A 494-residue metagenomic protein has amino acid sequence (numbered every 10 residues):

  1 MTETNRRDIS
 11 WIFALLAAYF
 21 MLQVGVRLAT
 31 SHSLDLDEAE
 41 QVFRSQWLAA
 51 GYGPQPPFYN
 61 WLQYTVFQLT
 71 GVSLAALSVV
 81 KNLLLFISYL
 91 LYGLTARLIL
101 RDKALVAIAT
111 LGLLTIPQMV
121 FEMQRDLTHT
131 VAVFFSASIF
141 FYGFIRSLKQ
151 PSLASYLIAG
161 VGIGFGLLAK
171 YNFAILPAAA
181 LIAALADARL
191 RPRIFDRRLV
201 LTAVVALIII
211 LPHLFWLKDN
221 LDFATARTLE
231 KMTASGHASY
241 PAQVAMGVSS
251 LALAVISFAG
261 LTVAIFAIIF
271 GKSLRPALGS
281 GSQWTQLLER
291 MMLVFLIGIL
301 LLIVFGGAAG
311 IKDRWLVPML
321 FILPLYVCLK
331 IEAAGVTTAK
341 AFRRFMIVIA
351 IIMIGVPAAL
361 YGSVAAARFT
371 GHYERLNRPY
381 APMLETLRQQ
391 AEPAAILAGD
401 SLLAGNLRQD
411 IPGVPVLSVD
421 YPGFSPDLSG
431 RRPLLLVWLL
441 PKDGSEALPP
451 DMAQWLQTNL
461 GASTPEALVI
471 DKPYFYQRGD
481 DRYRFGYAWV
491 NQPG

Functional and structural regions predicted by a protein language model:
W47, S155-Y171, I182, V205-I208: Membrane-interface alpha helices of multi-pass inner-membrane proteins
W47-L48, Q286, G306-R344: Hydrophobic/aromatic-rich transmembrane helices and adjacent perimembrane loops
V79-R101, T115, V120, I139-G143: Transmembrane-helix motifs of polytopic, lipid-linked glycan transferases
A109-Q118, I163, L167: Short helix- or helix-capping micro-motifs that position conserved polar/aromatic residues at function-defining sites
Q124-A132: Short acidic/glycine- and proline-prone juxtamembrane loop motifs at membrane-interface regions of multi-pass membrane
F140-I158, I331: Membrane-interface transmembrane helices that cradle and orient dolichyl/undecaprenyl
P177-Q283, F295: Transmembrane-lumen/periplasm boundary regions of multi-pass, lipid-linked membrane glycan transferases
G306-D313, G335-A391, S401-P415, L440-E446 (+2 more regions): Membrane-proximal, lumen/periplasm-facing interface regions of secretory-pathway glyco- and lipid-modifying enzymes
